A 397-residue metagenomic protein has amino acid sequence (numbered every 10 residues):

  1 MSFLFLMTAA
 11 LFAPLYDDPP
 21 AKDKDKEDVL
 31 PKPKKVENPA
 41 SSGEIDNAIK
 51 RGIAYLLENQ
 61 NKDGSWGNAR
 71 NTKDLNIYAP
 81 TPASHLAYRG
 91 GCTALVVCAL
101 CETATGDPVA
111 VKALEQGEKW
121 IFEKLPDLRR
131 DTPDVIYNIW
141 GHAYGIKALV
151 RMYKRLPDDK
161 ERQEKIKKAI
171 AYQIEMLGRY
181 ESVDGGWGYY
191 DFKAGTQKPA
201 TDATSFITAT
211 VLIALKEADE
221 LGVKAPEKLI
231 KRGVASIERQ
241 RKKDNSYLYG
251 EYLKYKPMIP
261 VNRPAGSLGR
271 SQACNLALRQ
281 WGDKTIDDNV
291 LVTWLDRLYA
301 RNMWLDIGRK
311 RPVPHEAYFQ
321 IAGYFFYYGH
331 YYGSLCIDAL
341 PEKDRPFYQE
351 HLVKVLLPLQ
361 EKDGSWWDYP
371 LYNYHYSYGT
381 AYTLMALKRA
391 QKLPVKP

Functional and structural regions predicted by a protein language model:
M1-D17: Sec-dependent N-terminal signal peptides of Gram-negative exported proteins
D18-A54, E58, S65-A113, P126-E175 (+3 more regions): An alpha-helical repeat/solenoid feature that recognizes helix-turn-helix modules
E118-W120: Active-site-surrounding "flap" and adjacent substrate/cofactor-binding loops of secreted or lumenal enzymes, prototyped
V234: Acidic, glycine-rich loop-and-beta core segments that form the ion-binding/anion-interacting portion of active sites
F347-D363: Short glycine/proline-rich, acidic loop/turn segments that cap or connect secondary-structure elements
